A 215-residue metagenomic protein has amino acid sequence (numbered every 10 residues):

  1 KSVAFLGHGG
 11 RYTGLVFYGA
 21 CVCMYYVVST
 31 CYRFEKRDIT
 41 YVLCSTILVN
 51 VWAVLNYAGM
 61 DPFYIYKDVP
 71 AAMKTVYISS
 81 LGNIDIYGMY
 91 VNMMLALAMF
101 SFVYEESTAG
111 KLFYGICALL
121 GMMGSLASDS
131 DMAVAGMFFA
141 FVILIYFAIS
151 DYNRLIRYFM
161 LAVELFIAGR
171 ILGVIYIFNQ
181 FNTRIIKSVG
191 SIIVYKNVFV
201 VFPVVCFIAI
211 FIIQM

Functional and structural regions predicted by a protein language model:
K1-F5, A58-D61: Transmembrane alpha-helix boundary signature
G10-T30, F34-T75, S79-M215: Alpha-helical transmembrane segments of multi-pass inner-membrane proteins
